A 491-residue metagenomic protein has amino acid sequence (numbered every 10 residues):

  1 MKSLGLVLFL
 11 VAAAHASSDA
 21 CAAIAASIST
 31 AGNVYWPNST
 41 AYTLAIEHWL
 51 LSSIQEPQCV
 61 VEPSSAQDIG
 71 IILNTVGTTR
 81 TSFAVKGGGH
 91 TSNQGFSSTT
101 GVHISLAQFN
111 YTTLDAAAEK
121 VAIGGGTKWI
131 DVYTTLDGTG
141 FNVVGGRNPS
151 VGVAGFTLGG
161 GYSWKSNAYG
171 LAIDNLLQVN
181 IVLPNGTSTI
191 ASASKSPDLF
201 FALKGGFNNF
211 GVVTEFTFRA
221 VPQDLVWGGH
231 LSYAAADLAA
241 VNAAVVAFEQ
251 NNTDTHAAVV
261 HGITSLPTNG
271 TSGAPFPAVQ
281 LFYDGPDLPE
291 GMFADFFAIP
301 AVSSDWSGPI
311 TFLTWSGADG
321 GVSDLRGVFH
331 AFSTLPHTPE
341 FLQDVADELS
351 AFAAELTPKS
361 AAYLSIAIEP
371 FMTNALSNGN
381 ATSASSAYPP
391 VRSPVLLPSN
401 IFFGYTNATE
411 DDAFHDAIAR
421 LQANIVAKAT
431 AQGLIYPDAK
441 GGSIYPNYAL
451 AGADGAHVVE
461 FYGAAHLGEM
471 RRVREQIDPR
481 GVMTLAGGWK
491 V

Functional and structural regions predicted by a protein language model:
M1-D19: Fungal secretory targeting signals
S29-N33, E56-P57, T78-S82, T99-G101 (+9 more regions): Loop/turn elements at helix/coil->beta-strand transitions in domains of secreted/extracellular proteins
P37-S39, A45-N110, I123-G125: Glycine-rich N-terminal segment of FAD-binding domains in flavoprotein oxidoreductases, spanning the beta-loop-helix
E62, N93-N110, K165-P184, V212-E215 (+1 more regions): Structural signature of FAD isoalloxazine-binding scaffolds in flavoprotein oxidoreductases
K120, T127-T134, S150-G152, P309-T314: Short, structural beta-strand-to-alpha-helix junction motif
T139, V143-V179, L183: A gly/ser-rich beta-alpha-beta helix-loop segment of oxidoreductase catalytic cores
V179-N180, P184, T189-A449: C-terminal cap/substrate-recognition region of VAO/PCMH-type FAD-linked oxidoreductases
I435-V491: Activity-critical C-terminal alpha-helical subdomain
